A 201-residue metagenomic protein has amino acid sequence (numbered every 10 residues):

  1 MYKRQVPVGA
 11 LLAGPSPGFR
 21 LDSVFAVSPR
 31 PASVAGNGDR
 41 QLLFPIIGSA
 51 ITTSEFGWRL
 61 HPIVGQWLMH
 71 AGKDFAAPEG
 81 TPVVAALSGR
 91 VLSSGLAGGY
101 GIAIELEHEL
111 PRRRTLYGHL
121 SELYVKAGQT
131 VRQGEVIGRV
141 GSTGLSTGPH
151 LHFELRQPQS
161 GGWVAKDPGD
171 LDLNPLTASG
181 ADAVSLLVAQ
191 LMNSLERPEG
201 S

Functional and structural regions predicted by a protein language model:
K3-E55, T177-S201: Polar/charged, compositionally biased leader and regulatory segments
A32-V34, S54-V84: Short glycine/threonine/proline-enriched tight-turn/helix- or strand-capping micro-motif at secondary-structure
G48-A50, M69-A71, E79, L87 (+2 more regions): Envelope-exposed proteins and targeting segments
E55, S94-G95, L123, V140-T143: Residue-level recognition of beta-strand microenvironments
V64-W67, D74-F75, A103-E109, G118 (+1 more regions): Short, acidic/hydrophobic/Gly-rich beta-strand patch recurrent on exposed beta strands that often constitutes part
P82-R90, V125-V140: Short, well-structured beta-strand-loop connectors
A86-S121: Zn2+-dependent peptidoglycan hydrolase active-site motif and core
I102-H108, Q129-L186: Conserved, short, structured surface segments that act as functional micro-motifs
